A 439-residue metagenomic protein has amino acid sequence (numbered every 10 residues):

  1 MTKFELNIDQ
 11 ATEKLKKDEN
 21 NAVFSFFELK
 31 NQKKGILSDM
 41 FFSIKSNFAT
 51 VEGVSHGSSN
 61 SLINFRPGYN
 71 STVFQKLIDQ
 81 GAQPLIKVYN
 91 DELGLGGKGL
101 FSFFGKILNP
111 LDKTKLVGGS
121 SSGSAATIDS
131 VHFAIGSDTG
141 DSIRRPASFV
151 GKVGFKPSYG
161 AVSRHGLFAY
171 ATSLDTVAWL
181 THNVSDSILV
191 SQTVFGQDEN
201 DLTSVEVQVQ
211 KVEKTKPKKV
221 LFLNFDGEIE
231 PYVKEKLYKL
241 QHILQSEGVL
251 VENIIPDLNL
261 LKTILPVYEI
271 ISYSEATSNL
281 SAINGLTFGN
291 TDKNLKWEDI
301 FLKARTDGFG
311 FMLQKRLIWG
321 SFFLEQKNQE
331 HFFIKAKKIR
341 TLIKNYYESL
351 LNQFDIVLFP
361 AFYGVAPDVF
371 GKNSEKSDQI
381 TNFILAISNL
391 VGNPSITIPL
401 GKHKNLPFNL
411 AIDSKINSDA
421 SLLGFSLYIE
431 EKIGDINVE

Functional and structural regions predicted by a protein language model:
M1-S71, N90-G96, T203-E206, K211-E213 (+2 more regions): Short, well-ordered alpha-helical
T2-K3, S61-F65, D175-H182, S321-E325 (+1 more regions): Short, well-ordered beta-strand elements within core beta-sheets of diverse protein domains
S25-E28, K156-Y238, I436-E439: A short helix-breaking turn/cap at a secondary-structure junction
K45, V194, K296-E439: Glycine-rich, small-residue loops and helix-cap segments that act as flexible hinges at active-site edges
V51, N200-T277, A282, L286 (+1 more regions): Gly/Ser-rich, acidic/histidine-flanked active-site/gating loops
K76, A125-T127, R145, I243 (+1 more regions): Hydrophobic/aromatic ligand-binding patch that stacks against planar heteroaromatic rings of cofactors or nucleotides
I78-S191, P394-P399: Short glycine/serine-rich loop segments
S187, L244, L280, A336 (+1 more regions): Residue-level signal for inorganic ion chemistry
